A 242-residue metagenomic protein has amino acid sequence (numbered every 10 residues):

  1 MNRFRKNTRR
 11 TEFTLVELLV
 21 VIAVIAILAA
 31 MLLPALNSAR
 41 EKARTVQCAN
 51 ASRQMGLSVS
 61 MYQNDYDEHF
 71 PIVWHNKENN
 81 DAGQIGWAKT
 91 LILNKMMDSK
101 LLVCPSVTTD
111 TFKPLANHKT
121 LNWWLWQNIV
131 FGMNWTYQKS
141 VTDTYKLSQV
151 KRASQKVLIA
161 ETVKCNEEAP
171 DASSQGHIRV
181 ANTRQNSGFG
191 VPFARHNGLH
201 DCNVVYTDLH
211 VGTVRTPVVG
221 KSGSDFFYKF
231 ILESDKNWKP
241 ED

Functional and structural regions predicted by a protein language model:
N2, N7-N50: Amphipathic alpha-helical segments typified by the pilin-like N-terminal helix that continues immediately C-terminal
V46-D242: Short, well-structured segments within or immediately adjacent to enzyme catalytic domains that line ligand-binding
